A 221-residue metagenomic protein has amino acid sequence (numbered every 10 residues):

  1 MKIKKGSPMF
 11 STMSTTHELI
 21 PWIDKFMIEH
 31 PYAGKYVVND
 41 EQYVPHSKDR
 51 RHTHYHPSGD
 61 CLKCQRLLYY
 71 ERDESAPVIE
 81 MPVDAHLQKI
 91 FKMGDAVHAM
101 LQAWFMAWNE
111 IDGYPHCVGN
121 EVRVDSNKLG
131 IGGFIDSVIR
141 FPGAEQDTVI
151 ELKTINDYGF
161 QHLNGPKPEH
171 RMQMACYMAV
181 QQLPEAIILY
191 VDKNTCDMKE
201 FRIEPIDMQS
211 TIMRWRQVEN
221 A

Functional and structural regions predicted by a protein language model:
M1-V149, N156-Y158, H162, P168: Metal-dependent nuclease catalytic cores that hydrolyze phosphodiester bonds in DNA/RNA, characterized by
K5-F10, S14-E18, M27, H162-K167 (+1 more regions): Metal-dependent nuclease catalytic regions and adjoining charged, substrate-binding loops involved in nucleic-acid end
L152-T154, Y190: Residue-level recognition of conserved beta-strand positions in structured domain cores
R171-M174: The N-lobe alphaC helix and its flanking beta3-alphaC-beta4 segment of protein kinase-like domains, centered on
